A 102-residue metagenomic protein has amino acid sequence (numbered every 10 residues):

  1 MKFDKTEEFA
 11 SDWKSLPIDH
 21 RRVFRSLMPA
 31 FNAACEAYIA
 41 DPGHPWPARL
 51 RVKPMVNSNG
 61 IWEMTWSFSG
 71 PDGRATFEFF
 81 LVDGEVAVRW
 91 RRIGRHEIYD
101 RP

Functional and structural regions predicted by a protein language model:
M1-G73, L81-R89, I93-P102: Basic, Lys/Arg-enriched alpha-helical interface segments
